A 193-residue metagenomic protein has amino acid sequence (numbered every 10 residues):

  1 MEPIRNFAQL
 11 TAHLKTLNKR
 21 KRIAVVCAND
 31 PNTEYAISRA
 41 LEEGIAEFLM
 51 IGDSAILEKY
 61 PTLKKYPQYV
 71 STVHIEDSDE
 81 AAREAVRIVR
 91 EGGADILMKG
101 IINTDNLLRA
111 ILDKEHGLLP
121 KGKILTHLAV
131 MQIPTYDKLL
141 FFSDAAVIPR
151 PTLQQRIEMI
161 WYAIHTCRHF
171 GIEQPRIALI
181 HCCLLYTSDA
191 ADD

Functional and structural regions predicted by a protein language model:
M1-A12: Positively charged, low-complexity intrinsically disordered leader regions
K19-T33, A146-I157: Short, glycine-rich nucleotide/cofactor-binding loops
P31-E43: Histidine-anchored nucleotide/phosphate-binding helix
E47-S54: Short internal beta-strands
V73-D137: N-terminal glycine-rich phosphate/adenylate-binding segment common to multiple enzyme folds
Y136-F170: Short, glycine-/small-residue-rich phosphate/pyrophosphate-handling segment
F170-A178: Flexible, glycine/charged-enriched surface loops at secondary-structure junctions
Y186-A191: Conserved small/polar residues in nucleotide/adenosyl-binding loops
